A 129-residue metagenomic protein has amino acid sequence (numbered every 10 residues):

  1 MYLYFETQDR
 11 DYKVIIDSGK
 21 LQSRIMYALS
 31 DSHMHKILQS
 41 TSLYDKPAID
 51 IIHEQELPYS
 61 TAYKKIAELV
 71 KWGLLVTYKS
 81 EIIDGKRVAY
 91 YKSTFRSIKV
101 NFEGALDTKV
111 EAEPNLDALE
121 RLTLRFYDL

Functional and structural regions predicted by a protein language model:
M1-I25, W72, E81-I82: N-terminal leader segment of winged-helix/HTH proteins
Q22-D31, P47, S80-F102: Short, cationic-aromatic polyanion-contact patches
L29, L38-Y44: Short helix-to-turn junction characteristic of helix-turn-helix DNA-binding domains, especially the helix
Y44-E54: Short acidic, hydrophobic short linear motifs in intrinsically disordered regions
H53, V70-K71: Alpha-helical residues within the helix-turn-helix
R96-L129: Amphipathic alpha-helical dimerization/coiled-coil segments that flank or bridge DNA-binding/regulatory modules
